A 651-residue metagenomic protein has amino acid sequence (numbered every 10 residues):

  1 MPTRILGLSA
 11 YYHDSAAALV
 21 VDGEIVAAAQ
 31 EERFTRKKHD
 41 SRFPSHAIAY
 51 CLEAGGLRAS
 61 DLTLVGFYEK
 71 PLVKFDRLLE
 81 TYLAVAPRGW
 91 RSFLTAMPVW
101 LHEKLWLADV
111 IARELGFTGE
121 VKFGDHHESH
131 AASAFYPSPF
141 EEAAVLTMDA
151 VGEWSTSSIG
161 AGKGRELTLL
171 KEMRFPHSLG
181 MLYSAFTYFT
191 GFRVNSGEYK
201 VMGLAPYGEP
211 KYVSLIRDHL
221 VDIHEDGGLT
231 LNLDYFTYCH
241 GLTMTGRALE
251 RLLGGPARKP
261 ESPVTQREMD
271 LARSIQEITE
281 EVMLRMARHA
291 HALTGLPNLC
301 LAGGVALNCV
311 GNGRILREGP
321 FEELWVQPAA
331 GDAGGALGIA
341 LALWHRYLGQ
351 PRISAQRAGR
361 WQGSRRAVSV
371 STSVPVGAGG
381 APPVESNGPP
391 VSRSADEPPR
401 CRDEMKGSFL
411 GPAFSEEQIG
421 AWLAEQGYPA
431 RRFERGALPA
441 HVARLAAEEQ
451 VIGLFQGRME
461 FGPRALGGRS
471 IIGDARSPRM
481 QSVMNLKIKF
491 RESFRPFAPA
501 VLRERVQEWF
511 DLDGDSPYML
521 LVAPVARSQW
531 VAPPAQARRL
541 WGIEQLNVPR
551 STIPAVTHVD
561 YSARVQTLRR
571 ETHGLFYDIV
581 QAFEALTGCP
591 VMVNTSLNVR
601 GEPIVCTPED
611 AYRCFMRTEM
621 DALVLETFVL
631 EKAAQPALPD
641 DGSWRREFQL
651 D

Functional and structural regions predicted by a protein language model:
R4-F75: N-terminal cofactor/phosphate-binding cores enriched in small/glycine residues, especially glycine-rich loops such as
Y11-Q30, T35-S41, L78-S92, V99 (+10 more regions): Flexible beta->alpha loop and helix N-cap segments adjacent to enzyme active/binding sites
P44, E103, L271, I275 (+2 more regions): Hydrophobic (often cysteine-bearing) scaffold residues that line and stabilize catalytic clefts of nucleotide/cofactor
A49-T63, E114-L115, M286-G295: Phosphate/pyrophosphate-binding loops at sites that engage ATP/ADP/AMP, CoA/4′-phosphopantetheine, polyphosphate
R58-K70, V121-K122, G295-G304, G453: Short glycine-rich phosphate-binding loop at a beta-alpha junction
R273-L299: Phosphate/ATP-binding catalytic cores across multiple sugar-kinase/actin-like superfamilies, primarily ASKHA
I278, A302, A306-N308: A general "terminal functional-core" signal
S369-V374, G380-P383, N387: Short, low-complexity S/T/E/D/G/P-rich linear segments that nucleate or cap local secondary structure
